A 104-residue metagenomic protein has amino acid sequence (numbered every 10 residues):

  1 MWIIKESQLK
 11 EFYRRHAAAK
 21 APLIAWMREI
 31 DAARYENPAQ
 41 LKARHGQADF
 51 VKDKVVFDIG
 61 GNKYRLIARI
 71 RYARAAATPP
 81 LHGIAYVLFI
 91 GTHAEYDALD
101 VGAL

Functional and structural regions predicted by a protein language model:
M1-K63, R71-I84, H93-L104: Basic, Lys/Arg-enriched alpha-helical interface segments
F89-G91: A short, structured active-site edge motif that brings together acidic residues
